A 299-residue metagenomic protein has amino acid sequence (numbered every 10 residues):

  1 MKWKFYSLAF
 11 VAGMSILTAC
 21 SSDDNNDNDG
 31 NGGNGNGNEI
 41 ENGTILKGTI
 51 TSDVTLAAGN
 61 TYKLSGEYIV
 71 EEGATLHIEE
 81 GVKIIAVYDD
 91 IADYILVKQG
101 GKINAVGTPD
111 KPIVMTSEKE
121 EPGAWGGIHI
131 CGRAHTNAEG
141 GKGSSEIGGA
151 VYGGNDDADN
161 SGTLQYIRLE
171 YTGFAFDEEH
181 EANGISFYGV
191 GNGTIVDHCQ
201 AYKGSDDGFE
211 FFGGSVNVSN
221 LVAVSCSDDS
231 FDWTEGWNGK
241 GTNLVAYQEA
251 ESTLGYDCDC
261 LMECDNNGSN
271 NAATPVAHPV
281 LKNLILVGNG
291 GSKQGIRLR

Functional and structural regions predicted by a protein language model:
M1-S7: Bacterial N-terminal signal peptides that target proteins for export
S7-G13: Alpha-helical hydrophobic membrane-insertion segments
G13-M14, G37: Intrinsically disordered, low-complexity regions
S15-A19: C-terminal motif of bacterial Sec signal peptides marking the signal peptidase cleavage site
S21-R299: Beta-strand/loop edge motif enriched in small/polar residues
